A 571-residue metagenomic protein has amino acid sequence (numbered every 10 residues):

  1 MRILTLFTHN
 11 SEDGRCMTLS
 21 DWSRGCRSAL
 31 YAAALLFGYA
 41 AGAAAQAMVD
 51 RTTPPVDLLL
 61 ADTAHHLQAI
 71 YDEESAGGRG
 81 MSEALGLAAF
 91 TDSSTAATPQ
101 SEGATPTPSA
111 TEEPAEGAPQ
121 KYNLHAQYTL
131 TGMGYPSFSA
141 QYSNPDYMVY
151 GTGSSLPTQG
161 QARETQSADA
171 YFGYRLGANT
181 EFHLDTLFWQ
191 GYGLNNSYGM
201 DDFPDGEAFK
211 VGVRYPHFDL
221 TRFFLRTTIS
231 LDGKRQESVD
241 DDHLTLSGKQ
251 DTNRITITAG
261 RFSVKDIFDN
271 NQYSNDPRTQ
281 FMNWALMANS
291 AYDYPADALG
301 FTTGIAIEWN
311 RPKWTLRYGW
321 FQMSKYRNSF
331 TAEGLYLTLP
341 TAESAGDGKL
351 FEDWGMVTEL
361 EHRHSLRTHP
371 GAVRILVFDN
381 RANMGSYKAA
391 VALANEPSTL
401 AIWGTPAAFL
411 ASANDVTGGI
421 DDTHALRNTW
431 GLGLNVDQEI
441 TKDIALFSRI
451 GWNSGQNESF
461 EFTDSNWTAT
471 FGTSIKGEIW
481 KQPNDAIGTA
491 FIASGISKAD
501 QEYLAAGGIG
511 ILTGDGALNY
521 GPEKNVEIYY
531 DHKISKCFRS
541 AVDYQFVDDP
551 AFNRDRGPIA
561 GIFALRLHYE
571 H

Functional and structural regions predicted by a protein language model:
R2-I3, F7, T18-L19, F37-Q159 (+3 more regions): N-terminal periplasmic/intermembrane-space "pro-region" immediately following the signal or transit peptide
T111-L124, Y135-S137, G173-Y174, A178-F182 (+7 more regions): Short loop/turn motifs that connect adjacent beta-strands in outer-membrane beta-barrel proteins
Q120, A162-A168, P216-T221, L299-T303 (+6 more regions): Residues that define the transmembrane beta-barrel architecture of outer-membrane proteins
L124, Y128-G132, L184-F188, I257-R261 (+9 more regions): Transmembrane beta-barrel strands of outer-membrane/channel proteins
L130, Y174-L176, T186, T227-I229 (+8 more regions): Residue-level signature of outer-membrane beta-barrel architecture
G199-Y215, D219, R235-G355, E359 (+2 more regions): Surface-exposed coil loops of outer-membrane beta-barrel proteins
T221-K234, I559-H571: Outer-membrane beta-barrel "beta-signal"
E359-E361, D379-L426, F447, S454 (+1 more regions): Outer membrane beta-barrel transmembrane domains
